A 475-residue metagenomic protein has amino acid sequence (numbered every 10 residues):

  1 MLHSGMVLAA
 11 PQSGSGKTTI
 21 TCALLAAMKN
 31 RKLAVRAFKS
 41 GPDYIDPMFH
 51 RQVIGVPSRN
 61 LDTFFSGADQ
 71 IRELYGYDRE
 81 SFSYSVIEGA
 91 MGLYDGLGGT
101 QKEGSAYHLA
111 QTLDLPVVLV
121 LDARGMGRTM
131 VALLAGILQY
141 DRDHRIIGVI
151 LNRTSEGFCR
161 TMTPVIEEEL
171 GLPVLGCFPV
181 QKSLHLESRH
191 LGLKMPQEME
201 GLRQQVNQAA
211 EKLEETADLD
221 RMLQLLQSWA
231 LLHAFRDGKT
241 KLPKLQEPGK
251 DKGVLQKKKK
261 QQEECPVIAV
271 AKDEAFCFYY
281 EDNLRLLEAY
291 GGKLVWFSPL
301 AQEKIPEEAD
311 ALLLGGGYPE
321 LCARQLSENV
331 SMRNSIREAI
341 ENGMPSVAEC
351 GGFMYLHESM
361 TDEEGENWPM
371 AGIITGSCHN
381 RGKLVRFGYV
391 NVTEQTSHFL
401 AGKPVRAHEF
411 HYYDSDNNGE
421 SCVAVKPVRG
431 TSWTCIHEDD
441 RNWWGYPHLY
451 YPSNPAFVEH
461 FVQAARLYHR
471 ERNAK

Functional and structural regions predicted by a protein language model:
L2-T19, L25-L113, L121-G148, E156-R160: ATP-dependent carboxylate-amine ligase catalytic core
V7, V86-E88, V118-V120, I150 (+3 more regions): Structural motif
K39, V174-K182, K293-A301: Beta-strand->loop->alpha-helix junctions that form or flank phosphate-binding loops in nucleotide-handling enzymes
A110, L219, E263-E264, F276-A289 (+3 more regions): C-terminal and late-domain segments of enzyme folds
L115, L172, E341-P345: A short helix->loop->beta-strand "cap" motif at the edges of active sites that frequently abuts
G127-K260: Internal gly/pro-rich beta-alpha loop/helix module that stabilizes soluble enzyme cofactors or their anionic handles
K252-G253, K258, E264-V330, N334-E341: Phosphate-binding active sites in nucleotide-utilizing proteins
L294, P319-T396: Cysteine-nucleophile active-site neighborhood
